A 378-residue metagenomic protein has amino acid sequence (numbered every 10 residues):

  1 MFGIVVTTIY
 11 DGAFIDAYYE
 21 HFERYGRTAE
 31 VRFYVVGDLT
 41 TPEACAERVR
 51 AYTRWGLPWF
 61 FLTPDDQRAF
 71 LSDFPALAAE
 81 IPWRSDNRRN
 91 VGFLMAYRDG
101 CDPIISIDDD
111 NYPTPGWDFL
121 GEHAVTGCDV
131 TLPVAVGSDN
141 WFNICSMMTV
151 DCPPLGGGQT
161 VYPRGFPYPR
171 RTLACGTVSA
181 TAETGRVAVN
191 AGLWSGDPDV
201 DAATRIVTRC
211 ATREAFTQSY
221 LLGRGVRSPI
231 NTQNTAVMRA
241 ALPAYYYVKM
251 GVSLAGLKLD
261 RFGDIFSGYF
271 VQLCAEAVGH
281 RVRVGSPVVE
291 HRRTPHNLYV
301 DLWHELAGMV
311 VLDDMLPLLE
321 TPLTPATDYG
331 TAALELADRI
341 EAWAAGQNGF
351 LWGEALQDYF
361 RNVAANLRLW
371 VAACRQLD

Functional and structural regions predicted by a protein language model:
M1-V36: N-proximal low-complexity "stem/linker" segments adjacent to membrane-targeting elements
R32-A46: Carboxylate/His-rich catalytic cores and anion/metal-binding grooves
P42-C101, P115-C128: Active-site-proximal specificity loops/subdomain of glycosyltransferases
A69-A79, D118-Y269, L273, A277: Catalytic-site signature of metal-activated, phosphate-bearing donor transferases, centered on the GT-A/GT-A-like
I104: Short aromatic/hydrophobic "clamp" motif used to bind/position activated sugar donors
I107-D108, V278-V289: Catalytic beta-strand/loop signature of glycosyltransferases that borders the donor
D110-P113: Acidic metal-phosphate-binding loop of nucleotide-sugar-dependent transferases
V284, V288, N297-D378: Long, compositionally biased intrinsically disordered regions
